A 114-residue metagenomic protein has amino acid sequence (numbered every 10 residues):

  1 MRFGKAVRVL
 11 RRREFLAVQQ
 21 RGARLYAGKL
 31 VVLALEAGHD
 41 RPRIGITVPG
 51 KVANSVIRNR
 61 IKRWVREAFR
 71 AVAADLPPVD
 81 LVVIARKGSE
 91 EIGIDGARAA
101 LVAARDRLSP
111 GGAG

Functional and structural regions predicted by a protein language model:
M1-G114: Positively charged, solvent-exposed patches that mediate nucleic-acid binding
